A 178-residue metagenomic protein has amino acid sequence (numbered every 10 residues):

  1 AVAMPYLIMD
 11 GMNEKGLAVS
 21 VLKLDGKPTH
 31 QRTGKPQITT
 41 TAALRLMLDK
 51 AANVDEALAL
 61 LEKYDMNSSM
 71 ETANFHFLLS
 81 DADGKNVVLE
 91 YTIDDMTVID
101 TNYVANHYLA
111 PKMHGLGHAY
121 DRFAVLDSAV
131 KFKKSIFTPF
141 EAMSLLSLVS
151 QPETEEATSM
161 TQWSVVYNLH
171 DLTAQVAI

Functional and structural regions predicted by a protein language model:
A1-D49, D55, L60, T72-F75 (+1 more regions): C-terminal, well-structured catalytic/ligand-binding subdomain of enzymes
A51-A52, D65-S68: Sec/Tat-exported extracytoplasmic proteins
